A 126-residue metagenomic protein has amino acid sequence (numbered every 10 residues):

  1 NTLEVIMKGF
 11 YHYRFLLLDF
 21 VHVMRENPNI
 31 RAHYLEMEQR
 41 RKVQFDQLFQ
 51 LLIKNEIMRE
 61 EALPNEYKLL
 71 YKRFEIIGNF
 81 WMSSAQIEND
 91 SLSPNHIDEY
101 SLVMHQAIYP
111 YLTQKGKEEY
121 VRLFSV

Functional and structural regions predicted by a protein language model:
N1-L16: Hydrophobic alpha-helical connector segments
Y13, E26-N27: Short loop-to-helix capping motifs
L17-M24, E56, W81-N89: Secondary-structure edge/capping motif, primarily at the C-terminal ends of alpha-helices and the immediately following
L18-F20, H33, E60-E61, Y120: Short, hydrophobic secondary-structure boundary micro-motifs
I30, L63-Y67, D90-I97: Residue-level recognition of alpha-helical structural elements
I30-I57, K68-S83, L102-P110: Amphipathic alpha-helical packing segments from all-alpha helical-bundle domains
S83-V126: C-terminal peripheral helix-coil segments that are non-catalytic and often amphipathic
